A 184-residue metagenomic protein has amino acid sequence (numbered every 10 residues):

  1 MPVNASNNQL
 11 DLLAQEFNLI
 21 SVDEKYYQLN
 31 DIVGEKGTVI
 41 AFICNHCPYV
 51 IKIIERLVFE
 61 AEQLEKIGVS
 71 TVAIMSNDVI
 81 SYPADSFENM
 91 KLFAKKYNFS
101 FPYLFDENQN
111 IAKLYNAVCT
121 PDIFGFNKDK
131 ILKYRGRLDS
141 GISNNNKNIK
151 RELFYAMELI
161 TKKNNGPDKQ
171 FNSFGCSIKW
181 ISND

Functional and structural regions predicted by a protein language model:
M1-T161, G166-Q170, S177, D184: Chalcogenol-based redox active-site neighborhoods
